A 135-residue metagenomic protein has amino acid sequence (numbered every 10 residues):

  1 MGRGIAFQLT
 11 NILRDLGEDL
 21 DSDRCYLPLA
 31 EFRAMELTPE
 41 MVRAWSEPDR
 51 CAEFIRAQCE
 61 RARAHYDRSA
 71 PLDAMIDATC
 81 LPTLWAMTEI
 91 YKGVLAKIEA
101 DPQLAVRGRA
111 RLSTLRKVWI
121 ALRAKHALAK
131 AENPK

Functional and structural regions predicted by a protein language model:
M1-F7, L13, G17-K135: Catalytic cores of Mg2+-dependent Asp-rich isoprenoid enzymes
